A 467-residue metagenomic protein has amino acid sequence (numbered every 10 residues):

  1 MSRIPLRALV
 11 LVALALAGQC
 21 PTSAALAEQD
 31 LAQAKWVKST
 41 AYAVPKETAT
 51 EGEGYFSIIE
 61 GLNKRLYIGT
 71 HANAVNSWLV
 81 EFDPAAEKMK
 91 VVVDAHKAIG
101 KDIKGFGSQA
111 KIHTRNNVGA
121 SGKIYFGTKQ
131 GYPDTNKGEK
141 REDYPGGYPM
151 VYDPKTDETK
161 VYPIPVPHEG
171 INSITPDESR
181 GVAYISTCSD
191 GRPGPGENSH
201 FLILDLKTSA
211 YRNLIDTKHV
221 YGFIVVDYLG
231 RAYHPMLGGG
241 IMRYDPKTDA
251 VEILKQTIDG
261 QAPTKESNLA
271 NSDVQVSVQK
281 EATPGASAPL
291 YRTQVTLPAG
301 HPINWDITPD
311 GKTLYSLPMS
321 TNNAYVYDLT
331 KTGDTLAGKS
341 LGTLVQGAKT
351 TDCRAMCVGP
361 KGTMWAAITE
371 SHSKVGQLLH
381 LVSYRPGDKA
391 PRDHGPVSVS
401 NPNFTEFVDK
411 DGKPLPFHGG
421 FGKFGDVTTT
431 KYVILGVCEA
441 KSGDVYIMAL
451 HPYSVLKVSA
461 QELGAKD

Functional and structural regions predicted by a protein language model:
E28-E51, F417-G422: A short helix->beta-strand "capping" segment at the edge of beta-propeller domains
A43-S77: Beta-strand-rich domains and repeat architectures in extracellular enzymes and scaffolds, especially beta-propellers
P45-T50, V93-H96, G105-S108, P163-P167 (+6 more regions): Surface loop/turn motifs at the tips and blade-to-blade linkers of beta-strand repeat domains
G52-S57, G100-N116, H168-T175, K218-L229 (+5 more regions): Repeated scaffold domains used in trafficking and secretory/extracellular systems, primarily beta-propellers
E60-N63, V118-S121, P176-R180, V226-L229 (+3 more regions): Residue-level detector of Asp-centered blade-edge/turn motifs that repeat once per structural unit in beta-propeller
A86-G131, P165-V166, I171-N172: Blade-loop segments of beta-propeller domains
F126-Y144, S186-N198, A367-H380: Short, conserved, GDST-rich strand-edge loop motifs in beta-rich repeat architectures
F424-D467: Blade-level signature of beta-propeller repeat domains, shared across WD40, Kelch, NHL, RCC1 and BNR/Asp-box propellers
